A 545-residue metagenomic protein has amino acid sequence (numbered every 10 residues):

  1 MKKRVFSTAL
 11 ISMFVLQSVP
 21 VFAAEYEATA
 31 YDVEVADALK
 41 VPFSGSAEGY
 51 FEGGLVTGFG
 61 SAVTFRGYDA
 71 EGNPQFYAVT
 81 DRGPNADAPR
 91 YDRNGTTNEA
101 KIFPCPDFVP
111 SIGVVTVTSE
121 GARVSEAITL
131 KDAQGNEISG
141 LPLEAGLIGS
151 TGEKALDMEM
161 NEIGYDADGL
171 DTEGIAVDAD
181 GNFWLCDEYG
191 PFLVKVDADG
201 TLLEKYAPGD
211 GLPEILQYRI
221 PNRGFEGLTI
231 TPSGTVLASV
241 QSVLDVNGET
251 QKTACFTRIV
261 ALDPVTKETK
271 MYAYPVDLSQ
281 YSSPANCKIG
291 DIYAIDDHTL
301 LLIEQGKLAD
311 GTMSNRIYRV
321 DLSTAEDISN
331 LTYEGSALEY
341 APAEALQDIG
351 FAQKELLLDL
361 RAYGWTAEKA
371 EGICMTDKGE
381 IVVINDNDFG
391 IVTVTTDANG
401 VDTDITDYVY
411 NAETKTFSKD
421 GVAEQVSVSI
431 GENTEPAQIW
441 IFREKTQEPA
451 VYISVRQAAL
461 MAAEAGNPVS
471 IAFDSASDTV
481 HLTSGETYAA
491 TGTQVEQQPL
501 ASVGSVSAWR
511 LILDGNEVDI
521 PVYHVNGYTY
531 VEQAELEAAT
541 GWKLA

Functional and structural regions predicted by a protein language model:
K2-K3, K195: A general lysine-centric signal
K3-A23: Sec-dependent N-terminal signal peptides of Gram-positive bacterial secreted proteins and lipoproteins
A24-V451: Sequence/structural signature of beta-propeller domains
P449-A545: Primary recognition of N-terminal secretory signal peptides and signal-anchoring hydrophobic helices
